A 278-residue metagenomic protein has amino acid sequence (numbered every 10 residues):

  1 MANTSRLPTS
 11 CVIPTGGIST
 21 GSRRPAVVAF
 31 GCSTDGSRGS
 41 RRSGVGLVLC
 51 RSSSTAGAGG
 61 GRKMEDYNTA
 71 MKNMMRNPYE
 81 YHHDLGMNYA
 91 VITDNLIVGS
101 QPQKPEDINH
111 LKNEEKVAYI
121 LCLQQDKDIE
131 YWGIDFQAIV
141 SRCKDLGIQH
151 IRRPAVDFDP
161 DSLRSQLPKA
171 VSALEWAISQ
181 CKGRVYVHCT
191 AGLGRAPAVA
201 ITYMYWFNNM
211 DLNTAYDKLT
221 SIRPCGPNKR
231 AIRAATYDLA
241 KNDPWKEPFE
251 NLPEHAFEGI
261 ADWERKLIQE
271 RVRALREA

Functional and structural regions predicted by a protein language model:
A2-G17, G21-N77, R152, F158 (+1 more regions): PTP/DSP superfamily signal
Y89-L96, I148: Beta-strand-turn-beta hairpins that frame and shape the catalytic cleft of phosphate-ester-processing enzymes
G99-S100, I129-A155: Short acidic, glycine/proline-enriched helix-loop-strand junctions
Q103-N113: Short, acidic/polar
K104-P105, F136, R164: Structural motif corresponding to alpha-helix initiation and N-cap regions
K112-K116, I178: Non-catalytic positions within long, well-ordered alpha-helices that form the structural scaffold/packing of enzyme
V117-Y119, G183: Short acidic/polar active-site loop segments enriched in Thr and Asp
Y119-K127: Acidic beta-strand-to-loop metal/phosphate-binding motif
